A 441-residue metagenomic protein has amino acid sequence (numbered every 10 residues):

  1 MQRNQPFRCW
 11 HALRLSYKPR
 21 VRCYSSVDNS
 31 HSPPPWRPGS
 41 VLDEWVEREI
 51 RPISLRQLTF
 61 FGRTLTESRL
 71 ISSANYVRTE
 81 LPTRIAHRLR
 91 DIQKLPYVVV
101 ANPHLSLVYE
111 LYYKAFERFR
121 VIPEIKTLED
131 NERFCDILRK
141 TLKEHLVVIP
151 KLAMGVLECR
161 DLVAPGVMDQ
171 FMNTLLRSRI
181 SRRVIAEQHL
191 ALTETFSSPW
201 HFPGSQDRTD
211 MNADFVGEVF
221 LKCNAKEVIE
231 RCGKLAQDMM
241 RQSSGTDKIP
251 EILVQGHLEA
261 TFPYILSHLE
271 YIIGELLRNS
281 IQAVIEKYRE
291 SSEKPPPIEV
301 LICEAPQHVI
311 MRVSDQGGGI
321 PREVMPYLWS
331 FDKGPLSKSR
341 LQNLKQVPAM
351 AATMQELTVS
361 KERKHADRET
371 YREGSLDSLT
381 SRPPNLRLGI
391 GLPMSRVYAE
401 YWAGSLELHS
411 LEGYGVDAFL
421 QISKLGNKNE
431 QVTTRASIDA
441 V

Functional and structural regions predicted by a protein language model:
M1-R14: N-terminal chloroplast transit peptides
R3, Y17-S72, Q93-P96, E323 (+1 more regions): Flexible, glycine-/charge-rich segments associated with ATP-binding catalytic modules
G39-E251, F262, L266, E270: Signal-transmission coiled-coils
L235-M239, S243, I265-P296, A305 (+1 more regions): Conserved ATP-binding N-box helix of the HATPase_c
I252-L258, E304: Heptad-repeat coiled-coil segments of the DHp/HisKA dimerization-phosphoacceptor module
N279-Q316, R340-D367, E373-G374: ATP-lid-like helix-loop hinge signature
R322-W329: Short adenine-binding "F-helix/F-box" segment of the Bergerat
